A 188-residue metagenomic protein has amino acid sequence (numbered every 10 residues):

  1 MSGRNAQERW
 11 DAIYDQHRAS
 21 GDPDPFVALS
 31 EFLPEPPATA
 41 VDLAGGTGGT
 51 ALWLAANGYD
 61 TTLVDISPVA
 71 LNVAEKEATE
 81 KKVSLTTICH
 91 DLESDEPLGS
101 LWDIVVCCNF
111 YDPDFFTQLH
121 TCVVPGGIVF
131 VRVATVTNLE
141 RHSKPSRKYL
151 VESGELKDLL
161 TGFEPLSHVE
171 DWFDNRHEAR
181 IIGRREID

Functional and structural regions predicted by a protein language model:
M1-E35: Conserved class I S-adenosyl-L-methionine
P37-G46: Conserved class I S-adenosyl-L-methionine
S67-V69: Conserved SAM/SAH-binding beta-strand->alpha-helix loop
K81-L92: Conserved SAM-binding strand-loop segment of SAM-dependent methyltransferases
P97-I104: A short acidic, Gly/Pro-enriched loop at the edge of an enzyme's catalytic core that lines a small-molecule cofactor
Y111-V123: A short, conserved alpha-helix within the catalytic core of class I
G127-N138: Conserved beta-strand signature within the Rossmann-like core of class I S-adenosyl-L-methionine
D171-D188: Core SAM-dependent methyltransferase catalytic element
